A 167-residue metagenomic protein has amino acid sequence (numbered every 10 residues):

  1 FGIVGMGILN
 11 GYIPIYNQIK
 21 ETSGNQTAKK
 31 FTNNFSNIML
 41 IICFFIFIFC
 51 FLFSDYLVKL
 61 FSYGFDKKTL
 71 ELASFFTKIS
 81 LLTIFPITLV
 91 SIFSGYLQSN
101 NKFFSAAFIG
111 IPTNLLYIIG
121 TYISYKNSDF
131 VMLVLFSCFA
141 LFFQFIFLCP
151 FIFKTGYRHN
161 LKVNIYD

Functional and structural regions predicted by a protein language model:
F1-D167: Membrane-embedded alpha-helical bundles of multi-pass transporters/translocases, especially carrier/permease families
